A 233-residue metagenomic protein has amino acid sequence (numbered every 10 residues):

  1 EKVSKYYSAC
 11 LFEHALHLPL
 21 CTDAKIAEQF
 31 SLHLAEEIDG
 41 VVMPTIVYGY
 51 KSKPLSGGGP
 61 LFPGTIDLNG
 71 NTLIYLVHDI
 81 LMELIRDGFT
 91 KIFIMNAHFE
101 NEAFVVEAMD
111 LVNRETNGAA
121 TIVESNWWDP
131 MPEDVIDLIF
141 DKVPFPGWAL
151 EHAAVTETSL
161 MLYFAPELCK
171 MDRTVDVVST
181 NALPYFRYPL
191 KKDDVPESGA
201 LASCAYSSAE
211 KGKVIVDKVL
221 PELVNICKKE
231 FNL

Functional and structural regions predicted by a protein language model:
E1-I92, A97-L233: Extended, histidine- and acidic-residue-enriched regions that form the cofactor-binding/catalytic faces
